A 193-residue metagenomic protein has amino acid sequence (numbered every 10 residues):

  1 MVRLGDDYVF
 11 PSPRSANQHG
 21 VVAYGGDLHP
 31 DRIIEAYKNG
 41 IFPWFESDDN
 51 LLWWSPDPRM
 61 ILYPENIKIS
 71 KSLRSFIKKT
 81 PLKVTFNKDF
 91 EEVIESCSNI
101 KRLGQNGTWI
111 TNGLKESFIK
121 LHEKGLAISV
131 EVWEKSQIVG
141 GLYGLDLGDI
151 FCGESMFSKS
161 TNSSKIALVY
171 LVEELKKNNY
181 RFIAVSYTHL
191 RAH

Functional and structural regions predicted by a protein language model:
V2-V9, Y24-D27, L82-I94: A short beta-loop-alpha structural element at the N-terminal edge of CoA-dependent acyl/N-acetyltransferase catalytic
V2-Y24, L51-L52, P56-D57, E134 (+1 more regions): Conserved donor-binding loop and adjoining core beta-sheet/short helix segment in diverse acyl/aminoacyl transferases
E35-K88: Short, His- and charge-rich active-site/binding loops that engage polyanionic ligands
K68, K79-T161: A conserved beta-strand-loop-helix scaffold within acyl/acetyltransferase catalytic domains
S160-L171: Conserved acetyl-CoA-binding loop-helix of GNAT-fold acetyltransferases
Y170-N179: Conserved acyl-CoA
F182, S186: C-terminal binding/interaction regions
T188-H193: Conserved small/polar residues in nucleotide/adenosyl-binding loops
